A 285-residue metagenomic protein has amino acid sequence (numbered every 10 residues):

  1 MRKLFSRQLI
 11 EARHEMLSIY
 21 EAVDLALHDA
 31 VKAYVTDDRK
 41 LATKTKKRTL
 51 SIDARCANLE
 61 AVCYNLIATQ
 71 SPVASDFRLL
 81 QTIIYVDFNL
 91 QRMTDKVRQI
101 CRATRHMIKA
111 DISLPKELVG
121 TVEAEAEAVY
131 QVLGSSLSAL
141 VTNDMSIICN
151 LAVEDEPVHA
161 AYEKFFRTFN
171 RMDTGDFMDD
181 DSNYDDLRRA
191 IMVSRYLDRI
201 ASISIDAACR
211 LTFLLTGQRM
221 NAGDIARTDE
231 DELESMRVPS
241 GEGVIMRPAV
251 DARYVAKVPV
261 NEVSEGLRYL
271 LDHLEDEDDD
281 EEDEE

Functional and structural regions predicted by a protein language model:
M1-E285: Cytosolic, long alpha-helical scaffolding segments
